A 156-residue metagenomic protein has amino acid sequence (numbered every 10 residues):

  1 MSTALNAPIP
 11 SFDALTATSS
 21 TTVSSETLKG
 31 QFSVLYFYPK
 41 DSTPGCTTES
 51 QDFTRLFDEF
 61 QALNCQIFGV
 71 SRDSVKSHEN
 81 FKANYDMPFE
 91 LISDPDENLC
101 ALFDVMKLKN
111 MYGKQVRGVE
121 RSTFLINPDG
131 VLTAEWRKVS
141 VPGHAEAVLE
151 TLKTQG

Functional and structural regions predicted by a protein language model:
M1-G156: Chalcogenol-based redox active-site neighborhoods
